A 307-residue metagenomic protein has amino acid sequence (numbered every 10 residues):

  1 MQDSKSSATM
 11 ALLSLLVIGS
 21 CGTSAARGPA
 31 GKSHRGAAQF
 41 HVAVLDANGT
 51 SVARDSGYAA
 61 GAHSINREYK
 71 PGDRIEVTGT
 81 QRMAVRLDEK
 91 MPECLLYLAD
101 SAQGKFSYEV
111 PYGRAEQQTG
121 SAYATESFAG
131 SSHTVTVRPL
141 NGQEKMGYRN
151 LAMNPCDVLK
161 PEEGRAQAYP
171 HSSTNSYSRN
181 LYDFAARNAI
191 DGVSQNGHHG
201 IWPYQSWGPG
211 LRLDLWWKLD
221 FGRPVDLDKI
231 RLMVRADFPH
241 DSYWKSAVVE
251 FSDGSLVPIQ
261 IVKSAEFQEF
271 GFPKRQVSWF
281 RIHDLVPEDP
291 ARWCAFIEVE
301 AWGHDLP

Functional and structural regions predicted by a protein language model:
M1-A11: Bacterial N-terminal signal peptides that target proteins for export
A11-S20: Bacterial N-terminal signal peptides
S24-A26: Boundary at the C-terminal end of the N-terminal hydrophobic targeting segment
G31-Q81, E93-D220, P239-S242, D305-P307: Disordered, acidic Ser/Thr/Pro-rich linker "stalks" and the adjacent N-terminal cap of the next globular domain
L211-D214, D237-P307: Trp- and acidic/polar-enriched beta-sheet ligand-binding modules for extracellular glycan and matrix recognition
W217-D226, F272-Q276: Extracellular and analogous surface-interaction loops
V225-F238: A short beta-strand element within beta-rich, extracytoplasmic domains of secreted/secretory-pathway proteins
